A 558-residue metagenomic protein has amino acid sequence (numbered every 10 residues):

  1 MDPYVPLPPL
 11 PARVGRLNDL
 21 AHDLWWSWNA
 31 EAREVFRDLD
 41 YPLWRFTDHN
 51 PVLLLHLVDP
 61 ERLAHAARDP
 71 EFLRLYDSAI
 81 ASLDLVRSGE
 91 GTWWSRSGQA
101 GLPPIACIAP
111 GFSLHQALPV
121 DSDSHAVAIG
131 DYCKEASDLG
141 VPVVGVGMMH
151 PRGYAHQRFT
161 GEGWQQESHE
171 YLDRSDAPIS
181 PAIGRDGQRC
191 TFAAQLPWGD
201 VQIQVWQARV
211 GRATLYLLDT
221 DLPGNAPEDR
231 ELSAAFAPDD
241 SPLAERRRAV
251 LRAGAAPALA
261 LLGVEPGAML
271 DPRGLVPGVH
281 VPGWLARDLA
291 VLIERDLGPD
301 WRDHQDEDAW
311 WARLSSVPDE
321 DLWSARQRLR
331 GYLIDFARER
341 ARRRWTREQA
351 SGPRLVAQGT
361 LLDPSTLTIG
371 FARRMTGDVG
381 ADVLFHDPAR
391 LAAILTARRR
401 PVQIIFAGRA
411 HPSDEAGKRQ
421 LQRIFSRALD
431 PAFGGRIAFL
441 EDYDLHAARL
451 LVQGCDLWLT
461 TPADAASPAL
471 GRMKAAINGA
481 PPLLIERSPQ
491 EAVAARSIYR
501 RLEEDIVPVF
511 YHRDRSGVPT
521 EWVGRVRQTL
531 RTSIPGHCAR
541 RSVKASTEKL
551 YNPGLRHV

Functional and structural regions predicted by a protein language model:
M1-V558: Catalytic cores of carbohydrate-active enzymes across secretory and cytosolic contexts
